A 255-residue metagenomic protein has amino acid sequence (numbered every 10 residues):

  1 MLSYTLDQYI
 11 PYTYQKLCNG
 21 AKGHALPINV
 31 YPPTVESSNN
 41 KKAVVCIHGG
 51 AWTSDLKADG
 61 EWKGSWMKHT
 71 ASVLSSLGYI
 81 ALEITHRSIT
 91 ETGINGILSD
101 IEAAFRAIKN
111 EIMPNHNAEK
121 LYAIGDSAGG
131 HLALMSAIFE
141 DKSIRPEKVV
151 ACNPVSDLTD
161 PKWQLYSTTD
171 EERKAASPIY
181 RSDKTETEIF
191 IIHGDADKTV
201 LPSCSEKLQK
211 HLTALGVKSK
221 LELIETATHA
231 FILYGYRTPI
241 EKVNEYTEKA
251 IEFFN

Functional and structural regions predicted by a protein language model:
M1-N39: N-terminal cap/lid segment of alpha/beta-hydrolase-fold proteins
Q15, G20, P146-E147, A151-R181 (+1 more regions): Mobile cap/lid helix-loop segments that gate and shape the active-site cleft of serine hydrolases
S37-N40, G50-G93, T159: Short substrate-entry loop that stabilizes the transition state in hydrolases
W66, T70, T92-I112: Alpha/beta-hydrolase active-site loop
A103-L165: Primarily recognizes the serine-hydrolase "nucleophile elbow" in alpha/beta-hydrolase and SGNH/GDSL folds
T185, I191-H193, D197: Short beta-strand/loop motif that positions the catalytic acidic residue of the alpha/beta-hydrolase fold
K198-K207: Conserved alpha/beta-hydrolase "acid-adjacent" motif
E206, L215-N255: C-terminal catalytic histidine-bearing segment of alpha/beta-hydrolase fold enzymes
